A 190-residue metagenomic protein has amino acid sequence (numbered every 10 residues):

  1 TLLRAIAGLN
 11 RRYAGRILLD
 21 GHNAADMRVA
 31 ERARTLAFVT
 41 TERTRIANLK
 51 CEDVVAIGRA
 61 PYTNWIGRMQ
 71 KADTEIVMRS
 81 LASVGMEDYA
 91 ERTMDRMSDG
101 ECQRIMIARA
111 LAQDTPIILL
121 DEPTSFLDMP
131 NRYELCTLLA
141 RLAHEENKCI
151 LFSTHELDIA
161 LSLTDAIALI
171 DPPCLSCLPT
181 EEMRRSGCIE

Functional and structural regions predicted by a protein language model:
A7: Helix-to-loop junction immediately C-terminal to a conserved catalytic motif
G15-N23: Conserved ABC transporter NBD signature motif
A56, K71-Y89: Conserved ABC ATPase "signature" region
T93-M97, E101: Conserved ABC ATPase signature
I107, L135: Hydrophobic anchor residue at the start of the ABC signature
I118-D121: Catalytic Walker B motif of ABC-type/P-loop ATPase nucleotide-binding domains
T154-H155: H-loop/switch region of ABC-family ATPase nucleotide-binding domains
